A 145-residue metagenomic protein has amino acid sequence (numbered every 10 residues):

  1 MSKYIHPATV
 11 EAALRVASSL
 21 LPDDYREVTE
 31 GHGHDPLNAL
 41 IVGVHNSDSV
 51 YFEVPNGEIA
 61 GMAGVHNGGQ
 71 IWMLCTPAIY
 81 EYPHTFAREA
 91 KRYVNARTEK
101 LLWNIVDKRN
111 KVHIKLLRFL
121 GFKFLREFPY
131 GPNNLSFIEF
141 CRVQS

Functional and structural regions predicted by a protein language model:
M1-H34: Short amphipathic alpha-helix that is part of the acyltransferase structural core
V28-S47: Active-site rim helix/loop that mediates acceptor-substrate recognition in acyltransferases
N46-G61: Conserved beta-hairpin
A63-G69: A conserved beta-strand-loop-helix scaffold within acyl/acetyltransferase catalytic domains
W72-R88: A short, internal acetyl-CoA/4′-phosphopantetheine-binding micro-motif in the GNAT/acyltransferase core
R88-L102, K111, L120: Conserved acyl-CoA
W103-R118, K123, P129-N133: Conserved beta-strand-loop-alpha-helix junction that forms the acyl-donor binding cleft
Y130-S145: C-terminal "cap" of GNAT-fold acetyltransferases
